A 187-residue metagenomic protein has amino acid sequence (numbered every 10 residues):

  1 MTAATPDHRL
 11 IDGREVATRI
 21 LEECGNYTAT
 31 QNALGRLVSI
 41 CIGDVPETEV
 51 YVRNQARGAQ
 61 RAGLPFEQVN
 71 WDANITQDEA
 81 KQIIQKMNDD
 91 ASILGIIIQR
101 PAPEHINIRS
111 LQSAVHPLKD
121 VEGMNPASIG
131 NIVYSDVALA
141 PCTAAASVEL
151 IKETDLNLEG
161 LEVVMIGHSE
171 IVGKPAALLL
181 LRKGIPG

Functional and structural regions predicted by a protein language model:
T2-A33: Positively charged, low-complexity intrinsically disordered leader regions
I11, G95-V163: Anion-binding alpha/beta catalytic cores of soluble intermediary-metabolism enzymes, centered on
G35-L37, V163: Conserved hydrophobic helix-helix packing surfaces used for dimerization/oligomerization
I42-A56, A138-G187: Glycine-rich phosphate/diphosphate-binding loop of Rossmann-like nucleotide-binding domains
I42-D44, W71-A73, R100-P103, I129: Short, ordered loop/turn segments at secondary-structure junctions
A59-A73, P186-G187: Short beta-strand elements in bilobed, periplasmic/extracellular small-molecule ligand-binding domains
R61, K86-N88, V115-L118: Non-catalytic terminal and connector segments of soluble metabolic enzymes
E79-A91: Short, well-structured alpha-helical segments in soluble
